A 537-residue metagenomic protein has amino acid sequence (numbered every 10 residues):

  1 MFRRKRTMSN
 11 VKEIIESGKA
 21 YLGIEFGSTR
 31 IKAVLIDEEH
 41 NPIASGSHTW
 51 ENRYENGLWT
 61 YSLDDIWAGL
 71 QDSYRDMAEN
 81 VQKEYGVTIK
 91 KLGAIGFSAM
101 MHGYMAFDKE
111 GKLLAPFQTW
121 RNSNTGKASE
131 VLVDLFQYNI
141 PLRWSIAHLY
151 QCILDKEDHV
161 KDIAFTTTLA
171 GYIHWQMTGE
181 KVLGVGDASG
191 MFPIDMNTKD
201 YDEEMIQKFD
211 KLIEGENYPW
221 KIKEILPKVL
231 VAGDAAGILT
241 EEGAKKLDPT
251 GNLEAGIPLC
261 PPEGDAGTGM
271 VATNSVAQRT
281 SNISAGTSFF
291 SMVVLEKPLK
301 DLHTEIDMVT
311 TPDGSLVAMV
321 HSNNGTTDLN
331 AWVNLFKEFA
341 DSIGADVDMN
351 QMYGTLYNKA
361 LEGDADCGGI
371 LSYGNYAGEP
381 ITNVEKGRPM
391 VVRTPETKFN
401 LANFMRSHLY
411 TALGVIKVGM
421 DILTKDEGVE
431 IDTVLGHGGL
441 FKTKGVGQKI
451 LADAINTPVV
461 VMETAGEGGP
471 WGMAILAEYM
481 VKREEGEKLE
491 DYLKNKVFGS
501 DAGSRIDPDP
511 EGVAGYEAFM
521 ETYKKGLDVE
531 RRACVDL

Functional and structural regions predicted by a protein language model:
F2-A115, D162, K223, K245 (+3 more regions): N-terminal glycine/serine-rich phosphate-binding loop of ATP-dependent small-molecule kinases, especially carbohydrate
S9-S17, L22-G23, I89, K127-L183 (+3 more regions): Active-site core segments that coordinate phosphate-bearing ligands/cofactors across diverse enzyme families
A33-L35, H40, I95, N122 (+3 more regions): Conserved small-residue
T49-W50, W120, N323: A generic structural motif
W59, V133-Q137, I225: Short glycine/proline- and acidic residue-enriched helix-loop micro-motifs that form flexible lids or anion-recognition
Q82-T119, N139-P141, H174-G186, G190-D195 (+1 more regions): Short beta-strand-loop/turn "lid" adjacent to the catalytic site in phosphate-handling enzymes
F117-K127: Conserved beta-strand -> loop -> alpha-helix junction used to position metal-binding or nucleic-acid-contacting
